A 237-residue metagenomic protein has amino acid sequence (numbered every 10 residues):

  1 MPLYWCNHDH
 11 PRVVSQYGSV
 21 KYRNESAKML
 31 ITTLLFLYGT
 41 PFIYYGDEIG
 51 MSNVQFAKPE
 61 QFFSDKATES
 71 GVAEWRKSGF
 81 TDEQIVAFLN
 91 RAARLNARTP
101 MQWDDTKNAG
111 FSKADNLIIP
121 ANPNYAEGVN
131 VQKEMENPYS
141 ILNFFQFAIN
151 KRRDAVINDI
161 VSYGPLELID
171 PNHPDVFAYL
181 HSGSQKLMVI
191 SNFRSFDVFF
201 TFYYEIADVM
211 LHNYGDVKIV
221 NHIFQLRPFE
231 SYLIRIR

Functional and structural regions predicted by a protein language model:
M1-R237: Active-site and adjacent substrate-binding regions of carbohydrate-active enzymes
